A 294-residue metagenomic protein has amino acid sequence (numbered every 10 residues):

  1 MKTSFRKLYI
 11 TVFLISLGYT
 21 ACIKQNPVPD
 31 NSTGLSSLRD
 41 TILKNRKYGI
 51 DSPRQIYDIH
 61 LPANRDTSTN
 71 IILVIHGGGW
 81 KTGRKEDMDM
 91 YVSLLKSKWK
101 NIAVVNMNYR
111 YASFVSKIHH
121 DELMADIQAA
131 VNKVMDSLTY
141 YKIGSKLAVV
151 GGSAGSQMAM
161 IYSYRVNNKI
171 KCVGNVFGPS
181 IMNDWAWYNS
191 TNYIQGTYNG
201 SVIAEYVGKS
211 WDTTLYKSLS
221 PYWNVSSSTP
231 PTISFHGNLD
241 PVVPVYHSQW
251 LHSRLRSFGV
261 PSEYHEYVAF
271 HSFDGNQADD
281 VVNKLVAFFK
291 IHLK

Functional and structural regions predicted by a protein language model:
N26-T67: N-terminal cap/lid segment of alpha/beta-hydrolase-fold proteins
S68-G78: Short beta-strand element of the alpha/beta-hydrolase
E86-N106: Short amphipathic alpha-helix adjacent to the substrate-entry channel of hydrolases
K117-L138: Alpha/beta-hydrolase active-site loop
N132-S190: Primarily recognizes the serine-hydrolase "nucleophile elbow" in alpha/beta-hydrolase and SGNH/GDSL folds
D184-N224: Mobile cap/lid helix-loop segments that gate and shape the active-site cleft of serine hydrolases
S228, I233-H236, D240: Short beta-strand/loop motif that positions the catalytic acidic residue of the alpha/beta-hydrolase fold
F235, V245-K294: C-terminal catalytic histidine-bearing segment of alpha/beta-hydrolase fold enzymes
